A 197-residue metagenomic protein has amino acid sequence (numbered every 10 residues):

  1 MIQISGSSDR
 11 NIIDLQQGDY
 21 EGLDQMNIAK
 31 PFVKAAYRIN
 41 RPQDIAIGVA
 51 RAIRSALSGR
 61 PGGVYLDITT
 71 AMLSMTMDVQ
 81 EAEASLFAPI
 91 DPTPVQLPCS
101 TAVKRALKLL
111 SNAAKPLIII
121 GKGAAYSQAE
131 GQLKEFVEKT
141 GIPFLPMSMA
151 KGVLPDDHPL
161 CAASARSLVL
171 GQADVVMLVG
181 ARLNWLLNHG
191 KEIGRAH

Functional and structural regions predicted by a protein language model:
M1-R195: N-terminal alpha/beta PP-like core and its mobile active-site loop of ThDP/TPP-dependent enzymes
